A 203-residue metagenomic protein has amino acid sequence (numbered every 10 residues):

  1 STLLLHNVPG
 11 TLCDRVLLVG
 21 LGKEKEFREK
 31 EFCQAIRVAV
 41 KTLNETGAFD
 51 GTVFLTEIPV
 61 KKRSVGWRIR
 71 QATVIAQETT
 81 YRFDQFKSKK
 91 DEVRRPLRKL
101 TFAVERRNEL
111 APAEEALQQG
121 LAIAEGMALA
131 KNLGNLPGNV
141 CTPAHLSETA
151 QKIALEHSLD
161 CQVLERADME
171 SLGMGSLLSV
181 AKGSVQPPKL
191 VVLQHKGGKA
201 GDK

Functional and structural regions predicted by a protein language model:
S1-K203: Short amphipathic alpha-helical segment within the helicase RecA-like ATPase core that mediates nucleic-acid
